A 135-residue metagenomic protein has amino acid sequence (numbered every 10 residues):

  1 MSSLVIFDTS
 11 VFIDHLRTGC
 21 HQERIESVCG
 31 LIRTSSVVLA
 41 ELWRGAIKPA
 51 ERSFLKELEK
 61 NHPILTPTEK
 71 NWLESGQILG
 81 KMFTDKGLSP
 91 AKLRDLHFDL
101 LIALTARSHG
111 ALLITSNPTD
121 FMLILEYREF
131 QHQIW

Functional and structural regions predicted by a protein language model:
M1-V38, W43-H62: Short, well-structured N-terminal submotif of metal-dependent ribonuclease cores
S2-L4, A103, R107-W135: Acidic, PIN/NYN-like endoribonuclease modules and their adjacent C-terminal/linker elements
D8, T34-S35, R94-L96, N117-P118 (+1 more regions): Histidine- and aromatic-rich ligand-binding microenvironments
V11-F12, V38, N71, I102 (+1 more regions): Alpha-helix capping/helix-boundary segments
T18-G19, G45, I78, I124-R128: Residue-level signal for well-ordered alpha-helical positions
L31-I32, N61-P63, Y127-I134: Active-site regions of enzymes building and remodeling cell-envelope glycoconjugates
P49-S53, M82-F83, F130-I134: Short, hinge-like loop/turn segments at secondary-structure boundaries
I64-S116: Active-site neighborhoods of divalent-metal-dependent phosphate/nucleic-acid chemistry enzymes
